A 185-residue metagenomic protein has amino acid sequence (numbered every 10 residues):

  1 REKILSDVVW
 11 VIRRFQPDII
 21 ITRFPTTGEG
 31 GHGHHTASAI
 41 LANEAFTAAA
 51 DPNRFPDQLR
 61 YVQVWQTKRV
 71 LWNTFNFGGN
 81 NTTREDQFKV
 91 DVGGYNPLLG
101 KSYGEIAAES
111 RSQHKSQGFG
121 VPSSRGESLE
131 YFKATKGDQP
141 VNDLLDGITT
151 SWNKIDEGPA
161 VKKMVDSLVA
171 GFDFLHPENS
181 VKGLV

Functional and structural regions predicted by a protein language model:
R1-F55, N76-F77: Active-site beta-strand->loop->alpha-helix modules in alpha/beta enzyme cores, enriched in Gly/His/Asp(Glu)
A48-V185: The feature marks non-catalytic terminal segments
